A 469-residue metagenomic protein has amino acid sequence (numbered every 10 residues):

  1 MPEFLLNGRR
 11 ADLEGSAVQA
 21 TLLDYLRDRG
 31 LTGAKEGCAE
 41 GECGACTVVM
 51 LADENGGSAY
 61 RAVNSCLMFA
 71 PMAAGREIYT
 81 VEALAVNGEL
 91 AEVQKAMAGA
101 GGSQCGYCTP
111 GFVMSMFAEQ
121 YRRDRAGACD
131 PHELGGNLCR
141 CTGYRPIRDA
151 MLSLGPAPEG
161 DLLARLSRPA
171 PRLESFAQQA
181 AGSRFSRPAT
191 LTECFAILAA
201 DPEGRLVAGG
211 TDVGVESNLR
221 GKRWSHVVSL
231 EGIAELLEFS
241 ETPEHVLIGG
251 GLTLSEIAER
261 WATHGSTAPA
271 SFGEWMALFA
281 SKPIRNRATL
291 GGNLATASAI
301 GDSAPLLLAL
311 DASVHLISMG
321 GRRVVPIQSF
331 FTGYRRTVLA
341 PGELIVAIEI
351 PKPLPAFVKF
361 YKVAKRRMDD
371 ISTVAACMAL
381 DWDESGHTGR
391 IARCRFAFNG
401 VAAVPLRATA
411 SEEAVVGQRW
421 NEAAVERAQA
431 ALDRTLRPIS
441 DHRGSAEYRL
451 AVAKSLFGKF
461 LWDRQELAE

Functional and structural regions predicted by a protein language model:
M1, E40-C43, G102-C105, G135-L138: Residues immediately within or flanking Cys/His clusters that coordinate Zn2+ in small zinc-binding modules
L6-G8, L230: Structural motif
R9-V18: Short, contiguous acidic and Ser/Thr-rich linear segments
Q19-V48: A basic, amphipathic helix-loop patch mediating RNA/tRNA/ribosome contacts
C38, E42-T47, S58-A70: Acidic (E/D-rich), amphipathic helical modules within compact regulatory domains
V49-D53, A62-S65, E77, G88 (+3 more regions): C-terminal structural segment of proteins
T80-A85: Glycine/small-residue-rich loop that forms an oxyanion/phosphate-binding "nest" at active or ligand-binding sites
